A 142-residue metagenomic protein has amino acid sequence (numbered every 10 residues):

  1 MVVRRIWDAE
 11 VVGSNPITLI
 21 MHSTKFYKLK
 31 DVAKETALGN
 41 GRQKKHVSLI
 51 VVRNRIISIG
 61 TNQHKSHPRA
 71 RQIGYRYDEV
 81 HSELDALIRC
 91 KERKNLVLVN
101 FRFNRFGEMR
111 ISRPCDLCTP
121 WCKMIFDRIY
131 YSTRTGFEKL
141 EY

Functional and structural regions predicted by a protein language model:
S14-I20: Short, Lys/Arg-enriched N-terminal segments with co-localized hydrophobic residues within the first ~10-30 amino acids
H22-K45: Short, basic/aromatic recognition patches
K45-I59: Short beta-strand scaffold segments in enzyme catalytic cores
I59-Y142: Zn2+-dependent cytidine deaminase-like catalytic core
